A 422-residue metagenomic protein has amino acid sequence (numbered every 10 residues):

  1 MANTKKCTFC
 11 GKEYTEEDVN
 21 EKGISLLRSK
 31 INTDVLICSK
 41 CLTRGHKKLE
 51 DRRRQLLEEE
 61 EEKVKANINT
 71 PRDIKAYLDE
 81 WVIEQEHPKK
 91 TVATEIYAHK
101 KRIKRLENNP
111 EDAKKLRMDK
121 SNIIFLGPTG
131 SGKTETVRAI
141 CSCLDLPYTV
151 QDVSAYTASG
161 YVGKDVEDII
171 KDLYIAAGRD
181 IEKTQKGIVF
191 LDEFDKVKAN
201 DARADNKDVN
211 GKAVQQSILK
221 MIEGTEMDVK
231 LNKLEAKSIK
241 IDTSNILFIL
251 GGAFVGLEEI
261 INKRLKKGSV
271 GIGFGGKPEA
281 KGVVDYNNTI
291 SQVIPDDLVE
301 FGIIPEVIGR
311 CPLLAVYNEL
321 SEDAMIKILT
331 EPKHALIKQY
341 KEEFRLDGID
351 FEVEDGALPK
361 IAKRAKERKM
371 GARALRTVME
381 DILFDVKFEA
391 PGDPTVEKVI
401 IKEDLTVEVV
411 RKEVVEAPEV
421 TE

Functional and structural regions predicted by a protein language model:
A2-F9, E13-S39, G45-K89, A93-T149 (+1 more regions): AAA+ P-loop NTPase nucleotide-binding core of proteostasis motors
